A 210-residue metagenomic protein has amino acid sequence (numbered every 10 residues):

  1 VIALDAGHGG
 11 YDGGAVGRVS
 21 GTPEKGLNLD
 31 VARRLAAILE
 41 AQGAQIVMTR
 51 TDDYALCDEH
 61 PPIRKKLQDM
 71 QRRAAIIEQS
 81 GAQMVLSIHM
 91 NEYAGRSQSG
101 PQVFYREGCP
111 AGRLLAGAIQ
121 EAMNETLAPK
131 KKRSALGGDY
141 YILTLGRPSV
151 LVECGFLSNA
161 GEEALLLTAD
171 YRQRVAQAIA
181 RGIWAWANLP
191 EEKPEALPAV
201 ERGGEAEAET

Functional and structural regions predicted by a protein language model:
V1-L114: Catalytic-core regions of hydrolytic enzymes
Y11-R18, L56, L127-S134, Y140 (+1 more regions): Peptidoglycan cell-wall recognition and remodeling modules
R72, E121, E125, A164: Charged/polar, solvent-exposed surface patches and flexible loops
A75, S87, A94, K131-G203 (+1 more regions): Active-site-adjacent mobile loop/cap segments within catalytic or ligand-binding domains
A111-L136: Active-site-adjacent substrate-binding region of metalloamidase/peptidase-like peptide-processing proteins
